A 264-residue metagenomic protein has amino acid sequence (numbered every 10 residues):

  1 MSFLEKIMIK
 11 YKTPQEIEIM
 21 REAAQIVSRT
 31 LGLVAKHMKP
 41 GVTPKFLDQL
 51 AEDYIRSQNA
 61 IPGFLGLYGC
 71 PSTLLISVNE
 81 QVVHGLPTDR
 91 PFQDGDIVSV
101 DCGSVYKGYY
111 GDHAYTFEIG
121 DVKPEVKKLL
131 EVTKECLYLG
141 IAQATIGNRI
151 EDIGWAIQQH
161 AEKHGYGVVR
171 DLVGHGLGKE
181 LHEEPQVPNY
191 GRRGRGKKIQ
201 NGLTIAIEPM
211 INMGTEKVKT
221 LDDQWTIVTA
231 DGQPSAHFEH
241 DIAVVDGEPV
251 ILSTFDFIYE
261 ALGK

Functional and structural regions predicted by a protein language model:
S2-K264: Active-site neighborhoods and metal-handling regions in enzymes and metal-associated proteins
